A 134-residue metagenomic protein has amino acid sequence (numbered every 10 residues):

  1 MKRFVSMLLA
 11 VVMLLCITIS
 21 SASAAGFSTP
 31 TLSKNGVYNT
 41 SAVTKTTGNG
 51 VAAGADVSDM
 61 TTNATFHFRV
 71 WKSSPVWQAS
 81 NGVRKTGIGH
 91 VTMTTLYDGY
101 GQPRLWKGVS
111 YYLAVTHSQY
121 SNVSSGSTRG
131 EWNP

Functional and structural regions predicted by a protein language model:
M1-F4, L8: Positively charged n-region of N-terminal signal peptides that target proteins for export
S6, L15-T29: Sec-dependent signal peptide cleavage junction
S23-P134: Post-signal peptide N-terminal regions of Sec-secreted extracellular proteins
